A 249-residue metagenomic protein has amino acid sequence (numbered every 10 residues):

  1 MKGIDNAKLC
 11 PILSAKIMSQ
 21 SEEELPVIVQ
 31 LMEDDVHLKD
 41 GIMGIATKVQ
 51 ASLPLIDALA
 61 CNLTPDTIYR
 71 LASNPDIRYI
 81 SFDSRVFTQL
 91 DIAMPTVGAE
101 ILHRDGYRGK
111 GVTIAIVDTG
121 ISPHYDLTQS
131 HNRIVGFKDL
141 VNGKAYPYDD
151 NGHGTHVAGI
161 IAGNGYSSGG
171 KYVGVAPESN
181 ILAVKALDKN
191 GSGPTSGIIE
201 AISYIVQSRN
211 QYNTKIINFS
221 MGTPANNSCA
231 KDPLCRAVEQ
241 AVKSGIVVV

Functional and structural regions predicted by a protein language model:
M1-K16, V36-H103: Autoinhibitory propeptides
I17-L31: Short glycine-/aliphatic-rich beta-strand segments at the starts of folded cytosolic domains
D35-V36, T67, V86-T88, G120-S122 (+4 more regions): Solvent-exposed loop/turn segments at secondary-structure junctions within structured extracellular/periplasmic domains
L38, T64-T67, H153-V157, I198-A201 (+1 more regions): Stable alpha-helical elements in mature extracytoplasmic
H103-I116, I121-G136, K144-S196, Y212-K215 (+1 more regions): Subtilisin-like serine protease catalytic core
N164, A186-V249: Substrate-binding/access-modulating region of protease and related hydrolase catalytic domains
